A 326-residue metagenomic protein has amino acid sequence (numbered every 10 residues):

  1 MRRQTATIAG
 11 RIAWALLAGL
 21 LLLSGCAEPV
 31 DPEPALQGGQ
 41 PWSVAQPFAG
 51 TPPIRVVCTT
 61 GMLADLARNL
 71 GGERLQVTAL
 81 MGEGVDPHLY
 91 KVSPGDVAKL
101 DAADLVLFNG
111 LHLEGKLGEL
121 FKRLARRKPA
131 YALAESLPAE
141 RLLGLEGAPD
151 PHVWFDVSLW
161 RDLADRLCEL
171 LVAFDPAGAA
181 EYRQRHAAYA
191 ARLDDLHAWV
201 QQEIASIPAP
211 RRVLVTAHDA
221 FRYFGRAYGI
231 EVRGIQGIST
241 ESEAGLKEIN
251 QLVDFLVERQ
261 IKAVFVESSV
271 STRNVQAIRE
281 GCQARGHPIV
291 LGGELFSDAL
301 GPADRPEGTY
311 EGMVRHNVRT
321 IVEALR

Functional and structural regions predicted by a protein language model:
R2-W14: Bacterial N-terminal signal peptides that target proteins for export
A6-T7, L22-S24, D31: Intrinsically disordered, low-complexity segments enriched in glycine/proline and serine/threonine
R11-S24: Bacterial N-terminal signal peptides
C26-R326: Extracytoplasmic metal-acquisition and chelation regions
